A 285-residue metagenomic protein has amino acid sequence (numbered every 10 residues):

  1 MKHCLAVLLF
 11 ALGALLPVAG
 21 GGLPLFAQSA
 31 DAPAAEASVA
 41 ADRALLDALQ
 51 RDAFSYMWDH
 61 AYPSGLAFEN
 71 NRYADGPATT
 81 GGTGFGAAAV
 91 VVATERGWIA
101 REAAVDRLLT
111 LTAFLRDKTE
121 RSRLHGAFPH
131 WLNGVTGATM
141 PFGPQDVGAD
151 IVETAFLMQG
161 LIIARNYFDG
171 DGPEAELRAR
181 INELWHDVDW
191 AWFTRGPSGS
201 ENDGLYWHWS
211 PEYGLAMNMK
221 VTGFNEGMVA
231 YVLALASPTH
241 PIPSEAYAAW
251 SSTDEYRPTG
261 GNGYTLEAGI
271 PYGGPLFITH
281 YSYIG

Functional and structural regions predicted by a protein language model:
M1-C4: Positively charged n-region of N-terminal signal peptides that target proteins for export
A6-P24: Bacterial N-terminal signal peptides
A30-A78, E120-W131, L235: Low-complexity, Ser/Thr/Pro/Gly-enriched N-terminal "stalk/linker" regions
A35-L45, F85-I99, F114-D117, F156-D171 (+2 more regions): Well-ordered alpha-helical scaffold segments within catalytic/enzyme domains
S38, L45-L49, D75-G82, A100-A103 (+3 more regions): Extracytoplasmic/periplasmic, Sec-exported soluble proteins
R43-L45, H125-T154, G170-G285: Extended ligand-binding clefts on enzyme/binding-domain cores
R43-W58, A87, V105-R116, M158 (+1 more regions): Hydrophobic core segments within long, regular secondary-structure runs in both alpha- and beta-rich folds
G76-G84, A88-V147: Membrane helical hairpin/interfacial module
